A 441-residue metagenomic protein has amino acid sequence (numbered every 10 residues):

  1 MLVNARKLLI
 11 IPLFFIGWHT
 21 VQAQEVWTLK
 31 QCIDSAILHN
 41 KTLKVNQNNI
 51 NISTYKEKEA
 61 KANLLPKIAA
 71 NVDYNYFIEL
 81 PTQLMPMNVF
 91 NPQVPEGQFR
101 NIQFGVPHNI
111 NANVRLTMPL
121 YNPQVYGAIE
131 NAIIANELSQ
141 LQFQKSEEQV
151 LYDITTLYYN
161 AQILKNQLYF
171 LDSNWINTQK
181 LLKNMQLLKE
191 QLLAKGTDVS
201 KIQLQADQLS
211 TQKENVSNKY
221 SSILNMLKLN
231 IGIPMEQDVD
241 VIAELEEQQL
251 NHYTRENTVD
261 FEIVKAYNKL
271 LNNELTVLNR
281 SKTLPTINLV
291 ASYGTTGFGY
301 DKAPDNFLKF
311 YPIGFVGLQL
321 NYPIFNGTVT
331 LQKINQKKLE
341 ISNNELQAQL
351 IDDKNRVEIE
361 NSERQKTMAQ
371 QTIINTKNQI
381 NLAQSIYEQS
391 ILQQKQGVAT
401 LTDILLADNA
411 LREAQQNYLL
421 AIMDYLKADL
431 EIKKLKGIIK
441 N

Functional and structural regions predicted by a protein language model:
M1-N40, L419, Y425, K440-N441: Bacterial Sec-dependent N-terminal signal peptides
D34-L120, N257-G327, Q332: A small-residue-enriched
K44-N48, K61-A62, L120-E147, T197 (+4 more regions): Sec/SRP-type N-terminal targeting helices
Y55, F143, E147-N257: Periplasmic alpha-helical coiled-coil/stalk elements that build and connect Gram-negative outer-membrane
A69, I78-L80, M87, N417-N441: Acidic, low-complexity, intrinsically disordered peripheral segments
A161, V199, V216, K366 (+2 more regions): Amphipathic alpha-helical coiled-coil/helical-bundle segments that mediate oligomerization/assembly and other
Q167-L188, N215-M226, E360, T372-Q394 (+2 more regions): Extended, amphipathic, non-transmembrane alpha-helical segments
T197, Q396-L420: Short terminal targeting/anchoring segments
